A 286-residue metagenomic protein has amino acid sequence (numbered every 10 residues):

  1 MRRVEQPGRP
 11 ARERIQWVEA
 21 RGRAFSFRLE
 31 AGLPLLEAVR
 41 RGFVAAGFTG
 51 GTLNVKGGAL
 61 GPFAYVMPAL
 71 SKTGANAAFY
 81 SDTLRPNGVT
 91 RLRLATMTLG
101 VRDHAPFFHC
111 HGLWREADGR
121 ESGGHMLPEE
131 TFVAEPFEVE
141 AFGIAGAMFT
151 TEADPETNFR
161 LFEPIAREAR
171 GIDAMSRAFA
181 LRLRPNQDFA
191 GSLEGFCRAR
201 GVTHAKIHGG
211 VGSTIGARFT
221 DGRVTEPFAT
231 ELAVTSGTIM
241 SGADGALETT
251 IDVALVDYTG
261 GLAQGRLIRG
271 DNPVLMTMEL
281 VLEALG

Functional and structural regions predicted by a protein language model:
M1-Q6, A11-R115, S176-G212, G222-G286: Alpha/propeptide regions of enzymes that mature by internal proteolysis
R115-S122: Conserved short secondary-structure elements within globular domains
S122-I165, S213, I268-G286: Flexible glycine-rich active-site/ligand-binding loops centered on an Asp-His dyad
R160-A178: Glycine- and Gly-Pro-enriched alpha-helical subdomains that act as flexible, kink-prone "lid/hinge" or packing modules
